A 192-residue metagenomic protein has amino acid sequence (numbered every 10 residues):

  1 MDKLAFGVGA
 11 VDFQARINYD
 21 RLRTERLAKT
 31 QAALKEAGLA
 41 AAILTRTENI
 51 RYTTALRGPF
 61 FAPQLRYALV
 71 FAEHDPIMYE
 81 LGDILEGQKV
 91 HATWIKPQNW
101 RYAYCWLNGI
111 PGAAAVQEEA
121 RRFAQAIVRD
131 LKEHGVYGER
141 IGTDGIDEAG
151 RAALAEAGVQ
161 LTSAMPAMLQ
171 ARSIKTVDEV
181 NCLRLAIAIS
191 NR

Functional and structural regions predicted by a protein language model:
M1-I189: A composition/biophysics-driven feature that prefers long, compositionally simple stretches
R192: N-terminal glycine-rich flavin-associated loop
